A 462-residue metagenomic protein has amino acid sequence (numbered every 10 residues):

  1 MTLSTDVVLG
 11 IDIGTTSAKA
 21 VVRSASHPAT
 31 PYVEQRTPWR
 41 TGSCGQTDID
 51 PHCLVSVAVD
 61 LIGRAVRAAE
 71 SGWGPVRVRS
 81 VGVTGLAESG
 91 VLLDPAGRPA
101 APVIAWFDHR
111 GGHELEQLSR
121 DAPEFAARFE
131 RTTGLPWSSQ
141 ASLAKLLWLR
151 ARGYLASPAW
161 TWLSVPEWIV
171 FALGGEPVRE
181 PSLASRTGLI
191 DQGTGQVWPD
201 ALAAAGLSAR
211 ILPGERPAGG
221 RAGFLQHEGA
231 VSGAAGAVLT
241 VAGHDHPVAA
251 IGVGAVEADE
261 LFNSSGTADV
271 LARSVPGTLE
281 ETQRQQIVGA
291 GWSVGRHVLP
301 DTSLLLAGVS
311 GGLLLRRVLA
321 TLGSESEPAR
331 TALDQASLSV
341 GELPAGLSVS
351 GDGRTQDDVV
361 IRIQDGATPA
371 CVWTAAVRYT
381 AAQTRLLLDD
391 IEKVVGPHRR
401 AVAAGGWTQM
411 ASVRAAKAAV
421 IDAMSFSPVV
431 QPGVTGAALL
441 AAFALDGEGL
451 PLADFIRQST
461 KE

Functional and structural regions predicted by a protein language model:
M1-P102, R131, P213, A230-V241 (+2 more regions): N-terminal glycine/serine-rich phosphate-binding loop of ATP-dependent small-molecule kinases, especially carbohydrate
L3, L9-G10, S119-T133, L143 (+7 more regions): Active-site core segments that coordinate phosphate-bearing ligands/cofactors across diverse enzyme families
P38-Q46, F129, V178-S185, A209 (+1 more regions): Gly-rich Lys/Arg/Thr-decorated short loops/hinges at beta-loop-alpha junctions or inter-strand turns that position
E70-W106, G134-Q140, V170-D191, G214-P217 (+1 more regions): Short beta-strand-loop/turn "lid" adjacent to the catalytic site in phosphate-handling enzymes
S89, H113-Q117, A250-I251: Pocket-flanking alpha-helical
I104-P123: Short alpha-helix plus adjacent loop in nuclease-associated cores
L212-R221, T331-S337: Short linear loop/turn motifs
